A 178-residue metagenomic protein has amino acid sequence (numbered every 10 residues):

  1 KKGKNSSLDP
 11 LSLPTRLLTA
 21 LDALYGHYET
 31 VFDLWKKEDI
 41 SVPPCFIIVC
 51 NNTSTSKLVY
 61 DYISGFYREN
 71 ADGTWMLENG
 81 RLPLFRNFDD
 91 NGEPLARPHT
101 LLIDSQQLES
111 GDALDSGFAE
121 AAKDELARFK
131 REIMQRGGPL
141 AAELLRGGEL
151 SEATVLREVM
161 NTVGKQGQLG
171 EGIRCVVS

Functional and structural regions predicted by a protein language model:
K2-S178: Conserved C-terminal RecA-like helicase domain
